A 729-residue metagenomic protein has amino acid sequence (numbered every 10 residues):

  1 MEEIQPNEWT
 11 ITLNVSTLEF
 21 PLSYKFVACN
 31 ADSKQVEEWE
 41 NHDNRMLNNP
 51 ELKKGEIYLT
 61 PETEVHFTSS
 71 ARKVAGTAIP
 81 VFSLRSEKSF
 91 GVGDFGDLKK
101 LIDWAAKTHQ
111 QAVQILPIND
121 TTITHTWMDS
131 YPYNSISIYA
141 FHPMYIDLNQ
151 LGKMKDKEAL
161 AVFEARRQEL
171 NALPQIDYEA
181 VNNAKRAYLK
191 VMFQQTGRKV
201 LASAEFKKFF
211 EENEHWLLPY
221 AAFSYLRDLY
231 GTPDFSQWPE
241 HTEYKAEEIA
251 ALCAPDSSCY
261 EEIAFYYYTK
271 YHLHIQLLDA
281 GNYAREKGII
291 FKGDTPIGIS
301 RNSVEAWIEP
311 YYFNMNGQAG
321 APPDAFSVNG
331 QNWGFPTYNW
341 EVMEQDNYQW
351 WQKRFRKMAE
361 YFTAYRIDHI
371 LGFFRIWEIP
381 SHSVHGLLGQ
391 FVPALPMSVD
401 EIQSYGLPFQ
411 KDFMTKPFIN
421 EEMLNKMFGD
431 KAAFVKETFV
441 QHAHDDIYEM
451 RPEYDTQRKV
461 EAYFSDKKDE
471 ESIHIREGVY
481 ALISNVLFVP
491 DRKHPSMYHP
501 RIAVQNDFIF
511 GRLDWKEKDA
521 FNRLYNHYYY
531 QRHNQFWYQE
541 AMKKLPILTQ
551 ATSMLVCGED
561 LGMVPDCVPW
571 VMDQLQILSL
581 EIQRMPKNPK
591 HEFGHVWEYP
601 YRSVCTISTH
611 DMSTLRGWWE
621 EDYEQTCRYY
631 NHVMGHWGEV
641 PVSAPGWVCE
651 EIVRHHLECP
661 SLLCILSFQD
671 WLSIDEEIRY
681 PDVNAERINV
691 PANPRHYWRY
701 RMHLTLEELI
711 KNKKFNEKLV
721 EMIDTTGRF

Functional and structural regions predicted by a protein language model:
M1-F20, V27-L52, F90: Aromatic-rich carbohydrate-binding modules that target alpha-glucans
T12-T17, N44-F729: Catalytic cores of glycan-processing enzymes that make or break glycosidic bonds
S23-K25, K208: Intrinsically disordered, low-complexity N-terminal regions enriched in serine/proline/glycine with scattered basic
K25-V27, Q114: Short, conserved beta-strand segments within well-ordered enzyme catalytic domains that often line or immediately flank
